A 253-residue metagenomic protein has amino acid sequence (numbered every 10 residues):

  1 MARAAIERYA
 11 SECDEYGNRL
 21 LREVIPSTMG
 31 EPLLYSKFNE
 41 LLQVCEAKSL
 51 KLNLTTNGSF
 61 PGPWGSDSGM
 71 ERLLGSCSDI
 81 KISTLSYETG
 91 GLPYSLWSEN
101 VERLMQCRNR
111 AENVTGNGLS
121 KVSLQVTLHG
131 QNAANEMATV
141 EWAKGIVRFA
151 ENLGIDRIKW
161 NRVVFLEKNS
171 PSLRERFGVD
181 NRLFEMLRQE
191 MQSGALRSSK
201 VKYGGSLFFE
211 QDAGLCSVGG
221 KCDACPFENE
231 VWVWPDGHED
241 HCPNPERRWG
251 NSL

Functional and structural regions predicted by a protein language model:
M1, N39, K48-K51, E71-S252: Radical SAM enzyme [4Fe-4S]-AdoMet core and its adjacent flexible, acidic and glycine-rich loops/tails across
M1-T84: Conserved SAM/AdoMet-binding glycine-rich loop
